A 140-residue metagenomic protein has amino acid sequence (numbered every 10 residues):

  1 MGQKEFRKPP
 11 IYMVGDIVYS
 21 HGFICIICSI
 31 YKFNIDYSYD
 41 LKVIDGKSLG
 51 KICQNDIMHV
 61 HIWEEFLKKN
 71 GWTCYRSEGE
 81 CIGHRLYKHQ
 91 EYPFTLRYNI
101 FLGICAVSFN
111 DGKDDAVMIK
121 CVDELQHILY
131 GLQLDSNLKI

Functional and structural regions predicted by a protein language model:
M1-Y12: Mixed-charge, Lys/Arg-rich low-complexity intrinsically disordered regions
D16-I17, F23-I35, Y39-K42: Short beta-strand-centered aromatic/proline hotspots
D45-T73, M118-G131: Intrinsically disordered, low-complexity, charged/polar segments
T73-I100: Amphipathic, interaction-prone secondary-structure segments
P93-K120: Intrinsically disordered, low-complexity regulatory segments enriched in Ser/Thr/Pro and charged residues
D135-I140: Charged phosphate-binding loop/patch that engages nucleotide di/tri-phosphates or the phosphate backbone of nucleic
